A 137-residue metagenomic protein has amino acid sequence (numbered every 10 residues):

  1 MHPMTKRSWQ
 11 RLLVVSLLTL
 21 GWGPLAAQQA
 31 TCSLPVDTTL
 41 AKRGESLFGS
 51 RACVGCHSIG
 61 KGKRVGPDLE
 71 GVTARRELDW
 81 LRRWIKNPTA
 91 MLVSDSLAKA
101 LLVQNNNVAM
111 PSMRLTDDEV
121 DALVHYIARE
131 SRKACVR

Functional and structural regions predicted by a protein language model:
H2-L13, L20: Bacterial N-terminal signal peptides that target proteins for export
V14, A98-K99, C135-R137: Short, flexible loop/turn segments with low-complexity composition
T19-A26: C-terminal segment of classical bacterial N-terminal signal peptides
Q28-G49, E77, R137: Electrostatic cytochrome c docking/interface patches
T39-E45, G55-V93, A98-K99, N106-S112: Gly/Gly-Pro-rich "capping" loops immediately C-terminal to redox-active cysteine motifs in periplasmic/lumenal
G49, S58, K86-N87, H125-R132: Residues at helix-coil transition
A52: The −1 position to Zn-ligating cysteines in a subset of zinc-ribbon hairpins
D79-W80, N106-R137: C-terminal capping alpha-helices of c-type cytochrome domains
